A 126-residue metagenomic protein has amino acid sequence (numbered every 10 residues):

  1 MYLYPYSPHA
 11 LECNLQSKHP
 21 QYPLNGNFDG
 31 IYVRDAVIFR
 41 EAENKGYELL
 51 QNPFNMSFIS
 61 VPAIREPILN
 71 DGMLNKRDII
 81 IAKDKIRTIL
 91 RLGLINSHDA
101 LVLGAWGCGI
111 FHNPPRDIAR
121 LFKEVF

Functional and structural regions predicted by a protein language model:
M1-F126: Macrodomain-like recognition of ADP-ribose-binding/processing modules
